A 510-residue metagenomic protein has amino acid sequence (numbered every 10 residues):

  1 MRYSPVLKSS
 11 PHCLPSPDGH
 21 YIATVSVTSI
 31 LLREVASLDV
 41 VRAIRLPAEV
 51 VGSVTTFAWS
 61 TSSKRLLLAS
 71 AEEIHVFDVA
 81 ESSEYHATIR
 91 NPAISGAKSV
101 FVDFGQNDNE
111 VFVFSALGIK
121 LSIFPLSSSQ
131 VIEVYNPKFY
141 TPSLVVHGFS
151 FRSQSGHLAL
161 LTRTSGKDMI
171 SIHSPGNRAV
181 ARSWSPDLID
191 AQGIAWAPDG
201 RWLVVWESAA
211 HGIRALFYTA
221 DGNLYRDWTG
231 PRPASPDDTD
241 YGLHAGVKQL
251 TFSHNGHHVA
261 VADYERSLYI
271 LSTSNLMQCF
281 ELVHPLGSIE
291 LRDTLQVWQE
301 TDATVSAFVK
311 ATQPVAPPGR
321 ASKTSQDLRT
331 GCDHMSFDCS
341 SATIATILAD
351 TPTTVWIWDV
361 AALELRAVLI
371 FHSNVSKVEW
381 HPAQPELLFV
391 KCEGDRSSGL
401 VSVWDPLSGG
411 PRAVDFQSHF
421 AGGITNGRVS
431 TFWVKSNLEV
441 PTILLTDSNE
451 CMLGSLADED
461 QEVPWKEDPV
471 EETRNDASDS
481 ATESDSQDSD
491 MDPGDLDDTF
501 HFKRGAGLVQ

Functional and structural regions predicted by a protein language model:
M1-Q510: Long, low-complexity intrinsically disordered regions enriched in Ser/Thr/Pro/Gly
